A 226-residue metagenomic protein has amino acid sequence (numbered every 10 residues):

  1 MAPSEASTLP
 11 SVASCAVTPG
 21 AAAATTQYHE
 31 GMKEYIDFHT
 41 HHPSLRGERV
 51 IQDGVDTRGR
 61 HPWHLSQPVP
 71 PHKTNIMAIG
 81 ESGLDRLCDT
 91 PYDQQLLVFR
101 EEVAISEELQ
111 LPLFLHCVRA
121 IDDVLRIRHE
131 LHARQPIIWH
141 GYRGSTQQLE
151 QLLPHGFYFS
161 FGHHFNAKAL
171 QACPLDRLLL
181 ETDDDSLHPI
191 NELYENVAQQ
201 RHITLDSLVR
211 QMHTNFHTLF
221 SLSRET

Functional and structural regions predicted by a protein language model:
A2-T226: Mid-domain alpha/beta scaffold segments of enzyme catalytic cores
